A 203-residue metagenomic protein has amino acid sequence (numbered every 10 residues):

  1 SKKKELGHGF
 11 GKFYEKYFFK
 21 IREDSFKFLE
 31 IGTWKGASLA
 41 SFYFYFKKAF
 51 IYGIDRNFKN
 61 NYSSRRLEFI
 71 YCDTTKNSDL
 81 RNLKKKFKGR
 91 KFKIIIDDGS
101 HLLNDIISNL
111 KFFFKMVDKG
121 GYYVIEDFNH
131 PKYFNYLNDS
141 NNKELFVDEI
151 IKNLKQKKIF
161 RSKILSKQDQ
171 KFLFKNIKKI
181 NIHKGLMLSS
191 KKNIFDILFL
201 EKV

Functional and structural regions predicted by a protein language model:
S1-I96, S100-I125, N129-V203: A short alpha-helical cap/connector motif
